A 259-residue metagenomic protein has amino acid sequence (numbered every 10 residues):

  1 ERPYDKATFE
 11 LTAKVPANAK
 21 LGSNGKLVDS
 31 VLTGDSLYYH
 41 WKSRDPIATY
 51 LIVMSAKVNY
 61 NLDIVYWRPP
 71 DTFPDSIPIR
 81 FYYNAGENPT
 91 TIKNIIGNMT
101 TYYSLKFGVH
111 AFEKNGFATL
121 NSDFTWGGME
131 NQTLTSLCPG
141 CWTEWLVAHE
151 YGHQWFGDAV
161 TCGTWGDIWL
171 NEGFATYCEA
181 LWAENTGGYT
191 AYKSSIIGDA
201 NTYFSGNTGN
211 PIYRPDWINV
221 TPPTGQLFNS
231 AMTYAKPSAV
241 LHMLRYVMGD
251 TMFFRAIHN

Functional and structural regions predicted by a protein language model:
E1-A148, Y177: Hydrophobic helix-coil surface modules that form long, contiguous segments used for peptide/substrate interaction
A7, I92-M99, T143, V147 (+7 more regions): Stable alpha-helical elements in mature extracytoplasmic
A13-A19, F107-A111, Q154-A159, G163-T164 (+3 more regions): A generic secondary-structure signal for well-formed alpha-helical elements
S23-V28, V53-A56, K114-A118, T190-I196 (+2 more regions): Short coil/turn segments at secondary-structure boundaries
F73-D75, W126-G128, W145, H149-Q154 (+1 more regions): Active-site-adjacent bridging/hinge elements
Y83-T91, S136, T164-W165, Q226-S230 (+1 more regions): Second-shell loop/turn segments in exported
L134-G198, I257: Zinc-dependent metallopeptidase catalytic helix centered on the HExxH motif and its immediate flanking segment
E172-A239, M243, M248: Acidic/His/Gly-enriched intrinsically disordered linker/tail segments that often contain short helix/coil "MoRF-like"
